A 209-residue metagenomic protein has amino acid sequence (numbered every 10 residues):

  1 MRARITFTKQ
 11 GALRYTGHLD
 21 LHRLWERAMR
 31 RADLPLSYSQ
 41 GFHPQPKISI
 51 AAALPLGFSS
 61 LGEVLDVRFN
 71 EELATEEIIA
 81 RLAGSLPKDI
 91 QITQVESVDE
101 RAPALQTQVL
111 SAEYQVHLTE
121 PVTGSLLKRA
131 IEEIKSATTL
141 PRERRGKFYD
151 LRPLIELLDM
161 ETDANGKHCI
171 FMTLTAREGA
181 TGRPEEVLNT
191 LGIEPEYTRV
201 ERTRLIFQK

Functional and structural regions predicted by a protein language model:
M1-A3, G17-H22, E26-A32: Active-site-proximal cofactor/substrate-binding loop regions of enzyme domains
T6-T8, A12, T16: Extended, well-folded interaction surfaces typified by the phenylalanyl-tRNA synthetase beta subunit core
F7-K9, V67-L73, V116-V122, M172-A176: Short beta-strand-to-loop capping motifs
Y38-F69, D99-E100: Short, charge-patterned binding micro-sites
L61-Q115: Ordered, amphipathic secondary-structure segments that act as subunit-interaction surfaces in large macromolecular
T75-L86, L126-K135, E186-L188: Short amphipathic alpha-helices in soluble, non-transmembrane regions that often serve as interface/regulatory elements
A102-E120, E156-M160, K209: Short, low-order "capping/linker" segments at domain edges
E133-K209: Core RNA-modification/binding signature centered on pseudouridine synthases
